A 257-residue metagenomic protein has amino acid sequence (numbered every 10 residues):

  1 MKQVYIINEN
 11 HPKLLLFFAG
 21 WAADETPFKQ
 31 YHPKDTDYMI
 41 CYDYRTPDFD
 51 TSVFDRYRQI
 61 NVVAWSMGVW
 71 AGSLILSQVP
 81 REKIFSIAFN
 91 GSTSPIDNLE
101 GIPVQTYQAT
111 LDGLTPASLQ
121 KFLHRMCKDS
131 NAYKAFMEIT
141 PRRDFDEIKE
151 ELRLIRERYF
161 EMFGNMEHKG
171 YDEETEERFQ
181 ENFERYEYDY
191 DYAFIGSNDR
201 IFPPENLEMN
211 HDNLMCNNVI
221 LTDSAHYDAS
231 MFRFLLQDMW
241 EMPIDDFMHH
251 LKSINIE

Functional and structural regions predicted by a protein language model:
M1-F49: Conserved HGGG/HGGXW glycine-rich cap/lid loop of the alpha/beta-hydrolase fold
Q30, P203-H211: Short alpha-helix in the alpha/beta-hydrolase fold that links the catalytic acid
V63-G72: Gly/Ala-rich beta-loop-alpha elbow adjacent to hydrolase catalytic centers
P80-G113, E150-Y159: Flexible "cap/lid" loop of the alpha/beta hydrolase fold
P95-I139: Helix-rich cap/lid subdomain of alpha/beta-hydrolase
A193-I195: Short beta-strand/loop motif that positions the catalytic acidic residue of the alpha/beta-hydrolase fold
S197-F202, H226: Acidic catalytic loop of the alpha/beta-hydrolase fold
I220-M239: Catalytic histidine-centered segment of alpha/beta-hydrolase-like enzymes
